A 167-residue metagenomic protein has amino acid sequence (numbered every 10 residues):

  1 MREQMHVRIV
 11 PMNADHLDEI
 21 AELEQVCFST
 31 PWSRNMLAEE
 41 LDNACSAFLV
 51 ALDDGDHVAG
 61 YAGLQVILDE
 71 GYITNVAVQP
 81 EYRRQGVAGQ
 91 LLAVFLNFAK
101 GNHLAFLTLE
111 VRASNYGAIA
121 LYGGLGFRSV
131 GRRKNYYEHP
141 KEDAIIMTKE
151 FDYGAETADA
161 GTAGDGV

Functional and structural regions predicted by a protein language model:
R2-E3, P11-E81, L92-V94, F98 (+2 more regions): Acetyl-CoA-dependent GNAT
P31, Q85-G86, K141: Non-catalytic, surface-exposed connector residues within folded enzymatic/regulatory domains
R34, A38, A113, Y136-Y137: Conserved beta-strand edge residues that scaffold enzyme active sites
H57, N75, Q79-A93, G101-N102 (+4 more regions): Conserved glycine-rich acetyl-CoA-binding loop
Q85, K134, I145, E150-D152: Acyl-donor (CoA/ACP) binding surface of acyl/acetyltransferases
E110, G123, R128-I145: Conserved catalytic-core motifs of GNAT/GCN5-like acyltransferases
